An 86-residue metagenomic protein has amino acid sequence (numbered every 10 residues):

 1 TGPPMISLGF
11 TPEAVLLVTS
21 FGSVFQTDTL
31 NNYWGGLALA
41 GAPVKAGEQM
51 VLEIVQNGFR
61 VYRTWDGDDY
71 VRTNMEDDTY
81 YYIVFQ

Functional and structural regions predicted by a protein language model:
T1-F10, S20-S23, D69-T73: Surface-exposed ligand/attachment interfaces on beta-rich extracellular proteins
M5-I6, A14, K45: Intrinsically disordered, low-complexity segments enriched in proline/serine/threonine
T11-L17, V84: Short, structured motif recognition centered on aromatic/hydrophobic residues
P12, Q56, D77-Y81: Extracellular structured ligand-interaction cores
V24-D68: Contiguous ligand/interfacial binding patches
G67-Q86: Short, structured beta-strand segments at or near domain termini in extracellular proteins/domains
